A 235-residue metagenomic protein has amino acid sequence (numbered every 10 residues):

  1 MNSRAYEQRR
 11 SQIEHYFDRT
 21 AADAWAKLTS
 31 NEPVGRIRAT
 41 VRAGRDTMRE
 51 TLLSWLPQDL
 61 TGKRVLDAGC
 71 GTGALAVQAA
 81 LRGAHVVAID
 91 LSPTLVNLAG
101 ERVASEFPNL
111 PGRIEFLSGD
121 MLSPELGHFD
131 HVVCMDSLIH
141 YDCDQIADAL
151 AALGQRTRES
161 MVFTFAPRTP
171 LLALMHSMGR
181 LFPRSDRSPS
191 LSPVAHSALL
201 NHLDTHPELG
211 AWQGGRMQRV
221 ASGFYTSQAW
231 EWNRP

Functional and structural regions predicted by a protein language model:
R4-L60, T72-E125, D144-D148, A152 (+1 more regions): Class I (Rossmann-like) S-adenosyl-L-methionine-dependent methyltransferase catalytic domain, capturing the SAM-binding
K63-G71: Conserved class I S-adenosyl-L-methionine
V133: A conserved beta-strand element that flanks and buttresses the S-adenosyl-L-methionine
S137: Hydrophobic adenine-recognition pocket in adenosine-nucleotide-binding enzymes
